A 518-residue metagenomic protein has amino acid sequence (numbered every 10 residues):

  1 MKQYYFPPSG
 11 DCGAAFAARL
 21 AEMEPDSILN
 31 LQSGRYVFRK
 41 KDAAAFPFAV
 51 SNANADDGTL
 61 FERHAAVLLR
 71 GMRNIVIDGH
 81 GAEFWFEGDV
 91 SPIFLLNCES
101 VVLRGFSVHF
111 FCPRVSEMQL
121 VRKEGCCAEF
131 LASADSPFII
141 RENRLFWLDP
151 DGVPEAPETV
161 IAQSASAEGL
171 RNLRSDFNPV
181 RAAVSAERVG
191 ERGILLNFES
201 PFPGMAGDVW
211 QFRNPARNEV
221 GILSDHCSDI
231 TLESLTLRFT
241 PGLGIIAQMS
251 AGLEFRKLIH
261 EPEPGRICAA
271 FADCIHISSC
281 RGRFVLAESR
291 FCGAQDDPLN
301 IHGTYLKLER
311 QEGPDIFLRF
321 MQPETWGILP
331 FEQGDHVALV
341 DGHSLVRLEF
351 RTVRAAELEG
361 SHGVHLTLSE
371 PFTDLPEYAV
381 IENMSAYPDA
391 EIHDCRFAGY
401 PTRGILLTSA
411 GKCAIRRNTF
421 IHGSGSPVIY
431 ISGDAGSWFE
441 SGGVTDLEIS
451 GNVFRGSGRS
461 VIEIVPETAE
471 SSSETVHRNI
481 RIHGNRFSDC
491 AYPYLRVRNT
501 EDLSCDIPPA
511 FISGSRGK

Functional and structural regions predicted by a protein language model:
K2-L29: Acidic Gly/Asp/Thr-rich repetitive segments characteristic of extracellular carbohydrate-active and adhesion proteins
A17-A21, F38-V76, W85-R104, C112-C126 (+7 more regions): Extracellular beta-strand-rich solenoid/capping regions of secreted or surface-exposed proteins that bind or remodel
S27, G34, A65, R73-I75 (+19 more regions): The right-handed parallel beta-helix/beta-solenoid scaffold, focusing on the short coil/turn and N-cap positions
N30, L68, V76-D78, W85 (+20 more regions): Extracellular beta-strand solenoid repeats
K40, F86-P92, C112-S116, N218-G221 (+10 more regions): Short glycine/acidic-rich loop motifs that flank beta-strands on beta-rich extracellular proteins
R63, F86, F110-C112, V121 (+2 more regions): Ser/Thr/Gly-rich low-complexity blocks that favor extended beta-strand/coil architectures
F106, L235, L258, S289 (+5 more regions): Consensus "Asn ladder" position of solenoid repeat domains
N172-R217, E349-F350, R354-A390, A398-G399: Small/polar beta-strand repeat architecture
